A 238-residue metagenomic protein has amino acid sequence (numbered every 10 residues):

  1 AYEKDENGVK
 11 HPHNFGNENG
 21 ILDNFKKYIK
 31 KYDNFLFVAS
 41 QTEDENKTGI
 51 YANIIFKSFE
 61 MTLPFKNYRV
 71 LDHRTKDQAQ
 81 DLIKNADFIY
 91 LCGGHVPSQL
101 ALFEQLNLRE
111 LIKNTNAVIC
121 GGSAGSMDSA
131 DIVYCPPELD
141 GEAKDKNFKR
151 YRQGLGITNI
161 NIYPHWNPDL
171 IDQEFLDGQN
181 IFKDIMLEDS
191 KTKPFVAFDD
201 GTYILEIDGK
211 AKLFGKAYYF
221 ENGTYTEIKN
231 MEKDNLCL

Functional and structural regions predicted by a protein language model:
A1-K31, V38, T42, N46 (+2 more regions): C-terminal and late-domain segments of enzyme folds
Y32, A86-D87, T115-N116, T158: Short, well-ordered alpha-helix to beta-strand connector turns
L36-S98: Portal/gating segments that form or line small-molecule/metal binding sites
V70-D72, Y90-L91, I119-G122, V196-F198: General beta-strand structural signal in soluble alpha/beta enzymes
L82-N85, Q105-A117: Catalytic-core regions built around general acid/base machinery
L91-C92, K113-I132: Catalytic nucleophile loop
V96-P97, S126-D128, I204: Glycine-rich nucleotide phosphate-binding loop and flanking beta-alpha elements of Rossmann-like dinucleotide-binding
Q99, A130, P137: Glycine/Thr-rich phosphate-binding loops of Rossmann-like dinucleotide-binding domains
